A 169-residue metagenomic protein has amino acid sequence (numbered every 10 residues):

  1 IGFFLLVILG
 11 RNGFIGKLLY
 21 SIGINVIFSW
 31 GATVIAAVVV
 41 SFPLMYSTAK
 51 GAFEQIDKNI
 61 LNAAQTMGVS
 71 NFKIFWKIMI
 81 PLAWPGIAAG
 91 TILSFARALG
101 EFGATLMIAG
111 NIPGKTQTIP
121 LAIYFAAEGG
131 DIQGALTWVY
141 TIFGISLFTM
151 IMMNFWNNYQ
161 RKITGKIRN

Functional and structural regions predicted by a protein language model:
I1-L9, L61, F75, W84-P85 (+1 more regions): Cytoplasmic-entry segments and transmembrane alpha-helices of multi-pass inner-membrane transporters
G2-F4, T33-S41, M45-T48, L82 (+8 more regions): Small-residue faces within membrane-embedded alpha-helices
G2-V38, I108-P113: Membrane-interfacial helix termini and adjacent extracytoplasmic/periplasmic loops of multi-pass transporters
L6-V7, R11, A104-G130: Glycine-rich helix-loop "coupling/hinge" segments at transmembrane-helix boundaries in multipass transporters
I24-S29, Y124-G134: Membrane-interfacial helix-loop-helix junctions in multi-pass membrane proteins
I27-G31, L61, F72, W84 (+2 more regions): Residues that define the loop-to-transmembrane-helix transition and helix capping in multi-pass membrane transporters
P43, K50-L61, Q65-T66, I132 (+1 more regions): C-terminal transmembrane helix and the adjacent membrane-cytosol boundary/short C-terminal tail of inner/organellar
Y46-A49, F53, D57, N71-A104 (+2 more regions): Transmembrane alpha-helices
